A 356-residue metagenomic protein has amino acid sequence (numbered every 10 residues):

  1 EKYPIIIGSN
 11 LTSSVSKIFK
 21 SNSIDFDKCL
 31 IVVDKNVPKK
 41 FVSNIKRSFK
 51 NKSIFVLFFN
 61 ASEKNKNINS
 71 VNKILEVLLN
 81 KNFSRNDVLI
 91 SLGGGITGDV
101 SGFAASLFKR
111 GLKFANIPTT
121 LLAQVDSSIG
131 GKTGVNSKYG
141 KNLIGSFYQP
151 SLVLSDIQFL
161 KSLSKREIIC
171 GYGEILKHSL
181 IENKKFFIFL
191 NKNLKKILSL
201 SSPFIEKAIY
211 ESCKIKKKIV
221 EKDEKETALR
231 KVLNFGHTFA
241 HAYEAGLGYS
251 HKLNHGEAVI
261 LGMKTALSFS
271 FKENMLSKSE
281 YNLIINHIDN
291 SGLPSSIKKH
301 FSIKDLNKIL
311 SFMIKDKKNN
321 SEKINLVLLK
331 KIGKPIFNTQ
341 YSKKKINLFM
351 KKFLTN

Functional and structural regions predicted by a protein language model:
E1-V88: ATP/NTP phosphate-donor binding region
L75-L92, D99-N116, D126: Non-catalytic interfacial helical region
N82-S84, L107-F108, N136-S137, I144-F147 (+3 more regions): Solvent-exposed alpha-helices and their adjacent loops that cap or buttress functional pockets in soluble metabolic
T97-G98, G102, A240, E244: Short active-site segment of divalent metal-dependent hydrolases/proteases that encodes the spacing between
G102-K196: A glycine/threonine-rich phosphate-anchoring loop and its flanking beta-alpha core in nucleotide/phosphate-binding
G173, M275-N356: C-terminal charged capping/lid subdomain of soluble metabolic enzymes
N193-K304: Active-site segments that bind and position negatively charged phosphate/pyrophosphate groups
